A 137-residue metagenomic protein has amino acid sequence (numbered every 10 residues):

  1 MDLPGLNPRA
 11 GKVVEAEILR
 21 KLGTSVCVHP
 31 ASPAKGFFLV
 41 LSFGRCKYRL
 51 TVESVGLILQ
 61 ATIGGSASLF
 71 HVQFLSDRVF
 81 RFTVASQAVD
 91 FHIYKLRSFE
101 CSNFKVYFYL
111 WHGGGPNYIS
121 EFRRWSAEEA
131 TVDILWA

Functional and structural regions predicted by a protein language model:
M1-V132: Nucleic acid-contacting regions in RNA/DNA-associated proteins, especially the beta1-alpha1 entry segment
